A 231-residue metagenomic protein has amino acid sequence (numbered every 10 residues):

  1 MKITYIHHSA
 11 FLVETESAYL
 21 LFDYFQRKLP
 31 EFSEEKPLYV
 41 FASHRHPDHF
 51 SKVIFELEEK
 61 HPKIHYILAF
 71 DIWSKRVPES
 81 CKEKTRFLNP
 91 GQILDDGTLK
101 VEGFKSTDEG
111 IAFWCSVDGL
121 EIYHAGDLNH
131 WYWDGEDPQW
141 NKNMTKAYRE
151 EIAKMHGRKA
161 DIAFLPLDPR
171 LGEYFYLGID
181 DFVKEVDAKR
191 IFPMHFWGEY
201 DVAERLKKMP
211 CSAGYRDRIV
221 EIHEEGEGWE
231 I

Functional and structural regions predicted by a protein language model:
M1-E35, K84-K159, H223-I231: Core dinuclear metal-dependent hydrolase active-site scaffold
M1-K2, P62-Y66, R190: Short active-site oxyanion
T4-H8, P78-L94, Y176-I231: Binuclear metal-ion centers of metallo-dependent hydrolases, dominated by the metallo-beta-lactamase
Y24-Q26, H44-R45, D71-I72, S106 (+3 more regions): Active-site metal-binding loops of divalent metal-dependent hydrolases
Q26-S74, A153-F164: Active-site metal-binding motif and surrounding structural segment of the metallo-beta-lactamase
E31-F32, F50-V53, V77-E79, D134-G135 (+2 more regions): Short glycine-/acidic-enriched loop or helix-start segments at secondary-structure transitions that form or flank
F41, I67, R86, E102 (+3 more regions): Hydrophobic/aromatic beta-strand patches that form the interior of the parallel beta-sheet core in alpha/beta enzyme
Y148-A153, G172-D181: A short, acidic, amphipathic alpha-helical segment used as a generic capping/interface helix at domain edges
